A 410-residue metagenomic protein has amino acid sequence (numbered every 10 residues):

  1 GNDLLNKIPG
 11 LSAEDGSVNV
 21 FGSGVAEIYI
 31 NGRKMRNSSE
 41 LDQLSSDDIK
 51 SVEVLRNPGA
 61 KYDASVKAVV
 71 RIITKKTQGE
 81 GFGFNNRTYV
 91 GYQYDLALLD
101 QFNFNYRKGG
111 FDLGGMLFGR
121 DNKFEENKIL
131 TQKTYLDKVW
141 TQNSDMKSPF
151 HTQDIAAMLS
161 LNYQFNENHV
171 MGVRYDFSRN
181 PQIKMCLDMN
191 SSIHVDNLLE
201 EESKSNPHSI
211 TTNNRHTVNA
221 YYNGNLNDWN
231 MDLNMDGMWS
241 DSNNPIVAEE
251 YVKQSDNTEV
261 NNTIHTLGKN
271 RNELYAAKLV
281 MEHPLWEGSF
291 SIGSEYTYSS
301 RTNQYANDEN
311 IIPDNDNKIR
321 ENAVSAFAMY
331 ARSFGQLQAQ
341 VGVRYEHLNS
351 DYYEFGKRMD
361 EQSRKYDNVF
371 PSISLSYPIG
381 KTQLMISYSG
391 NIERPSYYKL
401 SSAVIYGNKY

Functional and structural regions predicted by a protein language model:
N2-D3, S38-S39, V54, A64-R87 (+1 more regions): N-terminal periplasmic accessory domains that precede and gate Gram-negative outer-membrane beta-barrel machines
N2-K34: Extracytoplasmic beta-strand/coil segments of soluble accessory domains associated with Gram-negative outer-membrane
K7, R33-G59, F102: Short acidic/polar hinge/loop motifs at secondary-structure boundaries that mediate gating or recognition
Q43-L44, Y92-Y94, K147-Q153, H208-N214 (+4 more regions): Replace "Gram-negative outer membrane beta-barrel proteins" with "bacterial and organellar outer membrane beta-barrel
V54-L55, G83-R87, V139-D145, L198-N206 (+7 more regions): Extracytoplasmic loops and strand-loop junctions of Gram-negative outer membrane beta-barrel proteins
D95-K123, K138-C186, N213-V218, G224 (+1 more regions): Transmembrane beta-barrel wall of Gram-negative outer-membrane proteins
E126-K138, K184-E201, N244-Q254, T258 (+3 more regions): Outer-membrane beta-barrel translocator domains and adjoining extracellular loop/strand segments of Gram-negative
A156-N180, N206-F355, P378, T382-S389: Face-selective signature of the C-terminal outer-membrane beta-barrel domain
